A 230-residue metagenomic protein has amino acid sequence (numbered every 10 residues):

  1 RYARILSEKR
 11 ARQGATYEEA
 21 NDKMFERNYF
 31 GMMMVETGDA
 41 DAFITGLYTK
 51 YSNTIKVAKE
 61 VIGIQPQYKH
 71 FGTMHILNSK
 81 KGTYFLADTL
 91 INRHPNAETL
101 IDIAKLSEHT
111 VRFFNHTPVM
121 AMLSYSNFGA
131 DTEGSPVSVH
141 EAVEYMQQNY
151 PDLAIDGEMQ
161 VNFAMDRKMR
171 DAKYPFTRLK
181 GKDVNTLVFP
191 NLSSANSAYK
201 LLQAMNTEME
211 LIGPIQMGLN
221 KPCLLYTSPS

Functional and structural regions predicted by a protein language model:
R1-L47, I103, E108-A121, N127 (+1 more regions): Contiguous, glycine/small-aliphatic-enriched amphipathic segments in soluble metabolic enzymes
Y48-Y51, V57, F128, L192-A195: Short glycine-rich anion-binding loops that position phosphate/pyrophosphate groups of nucleotides and phosphorylated
K50-K69, E141-A142, Q203-I212: A glycine- and small-aliphatic-rich helix-loop capping segment at beta-alpha/alpha-beta transitions that lines
Q65-H70, L77, E98-F114, E208: A general structural motif
G72-T83, Q216-L225: Short, flexible loop segments at boundaries between secondary-structure elements
L77-A97: A structural-propensity feature for long, helix-poor, extended segments
F85-N92, L123-D131: Active-site-proximal beta-alpha loop/turn segments in soluble metabolic enzymes
Y226-S230: Conserved small/polar residues in nucleotide/adenosyl-binding loops
